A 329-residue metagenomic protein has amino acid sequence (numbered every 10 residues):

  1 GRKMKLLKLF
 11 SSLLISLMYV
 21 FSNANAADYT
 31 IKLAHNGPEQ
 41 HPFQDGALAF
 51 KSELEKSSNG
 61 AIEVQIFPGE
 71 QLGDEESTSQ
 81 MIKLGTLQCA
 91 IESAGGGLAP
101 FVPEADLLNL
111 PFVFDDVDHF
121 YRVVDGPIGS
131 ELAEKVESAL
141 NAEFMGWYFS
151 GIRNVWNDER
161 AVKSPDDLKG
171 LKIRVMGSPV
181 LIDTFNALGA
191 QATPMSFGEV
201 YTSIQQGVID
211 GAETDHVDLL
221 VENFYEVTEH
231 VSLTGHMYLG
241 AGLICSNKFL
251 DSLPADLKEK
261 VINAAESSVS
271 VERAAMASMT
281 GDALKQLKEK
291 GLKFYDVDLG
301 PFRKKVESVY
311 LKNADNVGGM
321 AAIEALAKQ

Functional and structural regions predicted by a protein language model:
R2-K3, Y19-A26: Sec/Tat signal peptide C-region and signal peptidase I cleavage site
M4-L9: Twin-arginine (Tat) signal peptide motif
F10-S22: Bacterial N-terminal signal peptides
A27-H119, I128, E134-Q329: N-terminal secretory/targeting leader peptides
